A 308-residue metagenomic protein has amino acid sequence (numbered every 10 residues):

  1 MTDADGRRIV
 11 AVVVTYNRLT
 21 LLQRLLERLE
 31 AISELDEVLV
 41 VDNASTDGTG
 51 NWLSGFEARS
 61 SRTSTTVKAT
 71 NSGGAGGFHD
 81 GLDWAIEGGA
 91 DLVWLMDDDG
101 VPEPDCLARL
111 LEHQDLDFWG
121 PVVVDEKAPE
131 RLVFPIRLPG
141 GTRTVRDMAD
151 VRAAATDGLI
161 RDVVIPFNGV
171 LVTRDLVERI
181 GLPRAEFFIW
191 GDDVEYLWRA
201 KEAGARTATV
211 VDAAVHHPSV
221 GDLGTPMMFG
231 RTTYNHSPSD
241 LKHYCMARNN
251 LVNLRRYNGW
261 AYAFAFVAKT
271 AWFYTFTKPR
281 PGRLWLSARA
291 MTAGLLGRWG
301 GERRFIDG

Functional and structural regions predicted by a protein language model:
E27-D36: Short, acidic, metal-binding catalytic loop of nucleotide-sugar glycosyltransferases
D42-W52, T70, G100-V101: A conserved acidic beta->alpha catalytic loop
K68-G88: Glycine-rich, basic loop-to-helix element that forms the pyrophosphate-binding segment of sugar-nucleotide handling
A90-D99: Short beta-strand-to-loop acidic/aromatic patch adjacent to the donor-nucleotide binding site
P104-P135: Conserved donor NDP-sugar-binding/catalytic core segment of glycosyltransferases
R152-V172: A recurrent flexible, glycine/aromatic-enriched loop bordering the glycosyltransferase active site that acts as
V170, L176-G181, E186-A213: A short, conserved alpha-helix in the catalytic core of glycosyltransferases
R255-G308: Non-catalytic, C-terminal membrane-associated alpha-helical segments of glycosyltransferases
